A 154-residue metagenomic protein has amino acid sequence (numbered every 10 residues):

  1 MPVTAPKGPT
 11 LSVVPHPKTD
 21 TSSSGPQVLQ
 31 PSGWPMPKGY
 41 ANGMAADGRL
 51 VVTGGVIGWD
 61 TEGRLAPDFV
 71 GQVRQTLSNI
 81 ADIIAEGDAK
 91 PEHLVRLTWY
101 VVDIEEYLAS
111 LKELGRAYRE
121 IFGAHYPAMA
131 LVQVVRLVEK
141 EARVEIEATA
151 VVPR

Functional and structural regions predicted by a protein language model:
P2-V95, V101-R154: N-terminal presequence-like segments and the immediate start of the first folded domain
